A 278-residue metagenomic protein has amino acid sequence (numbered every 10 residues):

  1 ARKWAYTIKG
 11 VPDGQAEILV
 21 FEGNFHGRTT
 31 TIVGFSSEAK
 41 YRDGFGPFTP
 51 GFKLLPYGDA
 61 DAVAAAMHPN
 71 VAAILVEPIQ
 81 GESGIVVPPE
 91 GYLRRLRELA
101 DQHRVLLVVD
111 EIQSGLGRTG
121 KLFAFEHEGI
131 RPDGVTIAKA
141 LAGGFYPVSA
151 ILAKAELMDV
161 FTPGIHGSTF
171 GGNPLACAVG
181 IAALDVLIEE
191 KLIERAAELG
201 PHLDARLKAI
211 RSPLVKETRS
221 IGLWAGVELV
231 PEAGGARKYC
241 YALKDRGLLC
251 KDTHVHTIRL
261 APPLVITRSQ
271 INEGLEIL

Functional and structural regions predicted by a protein language model:
A1-L278: Conserved N-terminal phosphate-binding loop of PLP-dependent enzymes in the Aspartate aminotransferase
